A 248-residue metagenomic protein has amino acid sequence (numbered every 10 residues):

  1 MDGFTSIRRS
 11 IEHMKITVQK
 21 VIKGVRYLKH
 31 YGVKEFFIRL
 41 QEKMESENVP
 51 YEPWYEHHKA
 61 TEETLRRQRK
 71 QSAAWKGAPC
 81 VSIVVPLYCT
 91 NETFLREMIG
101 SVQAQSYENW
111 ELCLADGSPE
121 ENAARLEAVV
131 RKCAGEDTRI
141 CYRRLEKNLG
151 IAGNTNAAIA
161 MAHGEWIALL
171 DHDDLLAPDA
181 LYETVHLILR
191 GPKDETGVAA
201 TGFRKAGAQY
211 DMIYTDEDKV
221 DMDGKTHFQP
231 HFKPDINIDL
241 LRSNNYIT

Functional and structural regions predicted by a protein language model:
V33-S101: N-proximal low-complexity "stem/linker" segments adjacent to membrane-targeting elements
V85, L114-D116, I213-D216: Short beta-strand segments
Q103-K147, L189: Acidic donor-binding segment of Leloir-type glycosyltransferases
L145-A162: Glycine-rich, basic loop-to-helix element that forms the pyrophosphate-binding segment of sugar-nucleotide handling
A160, T226-T248: A recurrent flexible, glycine/aromatic-enriched loop bordering the glycosyltransferase active site that acts as
I167: Short aromatic/hydrophobic "clamp" motif used to bind/position activated sugar donors
D171-L175, D216: The conserved acidic donor/metal-binding loop of glycosyltransferases
D179-T226: Conserved donor NDP-sugar-binding/catalytic core segment of glycosyltransferases
